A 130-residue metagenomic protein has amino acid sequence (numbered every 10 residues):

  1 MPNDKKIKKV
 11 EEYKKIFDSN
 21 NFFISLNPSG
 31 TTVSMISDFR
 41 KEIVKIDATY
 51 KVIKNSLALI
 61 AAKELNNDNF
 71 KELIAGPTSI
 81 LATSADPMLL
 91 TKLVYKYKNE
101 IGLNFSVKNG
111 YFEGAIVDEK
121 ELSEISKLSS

Functional and structural regions predicted by a protein language model:
M1-I116: Positively charged, polar, low-complexity stretches
A115-E124: Short, local alpha-helical segments
E124-S130: Internal alpha/beta core interface subdomains
